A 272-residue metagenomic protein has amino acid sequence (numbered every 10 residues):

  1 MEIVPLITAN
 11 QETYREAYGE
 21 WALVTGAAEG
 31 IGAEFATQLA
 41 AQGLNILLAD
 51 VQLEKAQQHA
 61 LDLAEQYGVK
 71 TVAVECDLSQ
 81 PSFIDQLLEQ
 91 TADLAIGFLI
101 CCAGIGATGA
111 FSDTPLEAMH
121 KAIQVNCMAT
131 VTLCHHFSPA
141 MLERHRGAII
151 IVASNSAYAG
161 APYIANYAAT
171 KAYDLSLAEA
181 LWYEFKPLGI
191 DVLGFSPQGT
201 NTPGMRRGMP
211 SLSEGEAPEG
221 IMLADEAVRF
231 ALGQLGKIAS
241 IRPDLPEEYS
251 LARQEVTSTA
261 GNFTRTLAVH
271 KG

Functional and structural regions predicted by a protein language model:
W21, A28-E29: Conserved glycine-rich cofactor-binding loop
Q42-H59: Conserved glycine-rich Rossmann-like NAD(P)H-binding loop of the short-chain dehydrogenase/reductase
C102-A107: Conserved NAD(P)H cofactor-binding loop of Rossmann-fold oxidoreductase domains
A110-F111, P115-I123: Substrate-binding pocket helix/loop in short-chain dehydrogenase/reductase
C134, T170: Active-site helix of classical SDR
S154: Residue(s) in the substrate-gating loop at a strand-loop-helix junction that position the organic substrate next
G194, P210-L251: C-terminal helical subdomain
